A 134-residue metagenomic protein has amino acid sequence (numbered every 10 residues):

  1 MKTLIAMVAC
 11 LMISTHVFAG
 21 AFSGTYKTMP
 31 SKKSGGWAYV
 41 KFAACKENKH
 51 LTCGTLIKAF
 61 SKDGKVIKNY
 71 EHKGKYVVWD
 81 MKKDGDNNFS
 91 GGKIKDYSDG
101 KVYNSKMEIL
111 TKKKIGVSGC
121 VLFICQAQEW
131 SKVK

Functional and structural regions predicted by a protein language model:
M1-L4: Positively charged n-region of N-terminal signal peptides that target proteins for export
A6-M7, K32: Intrinsically disordered and other compositionally biased segments
M7, I13-A19: Sec/Tat signal peptide C-region and signal peptidase I cleavage site
I13, N48, L56-I57, F123 (+1 more regions): General secretory precursor processing signal
F22-S98, V102-N104: Central antiparallel beta-sheet cores of small beta-barrel/beta-sandwich binding domains
D96-S98, N104-E108, K112-Q128: Short, exposed beta-strand-loop hairpins at the edges of beta-sheets in extracellular/periplasmic proteins
E129-K134: Short beta-strand-to-coil "C-cap" segments at the C-terminal boundary of structured domains/repeats, marking
